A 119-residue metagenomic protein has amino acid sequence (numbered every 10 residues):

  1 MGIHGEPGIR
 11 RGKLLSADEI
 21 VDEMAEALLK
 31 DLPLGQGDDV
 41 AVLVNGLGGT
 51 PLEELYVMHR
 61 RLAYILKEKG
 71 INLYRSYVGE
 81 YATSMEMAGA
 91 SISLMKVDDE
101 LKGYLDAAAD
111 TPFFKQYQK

Functional and structural regions predicted by a protein language model:
M1-G2, Y117-K119: Internal, active-site/partner-interface "lid" segment
M1-L55: Mixed-charge interfacial surface used for oligomerization/domain docking and macromolecular partner engagement
A17-E26, R60-I71: Gly/Ser/Thr-rich active-site loops/lids in small-molecule metabolic enzymes that frequently grip phosphoryl groups
P33, G46, G103, F113-Q116: Residue-level preference for alpha-helix termini and adjacent loops
D38-A41, I71-Y74, S91: Structural motif
L47-Y64, S84-V97: Short glycine/threonine-rich loop-to-helix capping motif typified by GTGT followed within a few residues by an Asp-Pro
I65-T83: Conserved phosphate-binding/catalytic loops in two-lobed NTP-binding clefts
Y77-F113: C-terminal edge-of-domain segments
